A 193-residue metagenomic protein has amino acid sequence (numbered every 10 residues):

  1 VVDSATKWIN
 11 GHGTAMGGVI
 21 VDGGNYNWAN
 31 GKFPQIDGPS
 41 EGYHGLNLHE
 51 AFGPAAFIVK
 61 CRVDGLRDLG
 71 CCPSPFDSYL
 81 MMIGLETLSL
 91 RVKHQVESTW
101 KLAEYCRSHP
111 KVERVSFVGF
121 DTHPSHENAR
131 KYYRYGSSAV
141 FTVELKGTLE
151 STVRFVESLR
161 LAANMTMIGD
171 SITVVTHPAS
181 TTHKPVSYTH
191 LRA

Functional and structural regions predicted by a protein language model:
D3-T6: Short beta->alpha connector loops at strand-helix junctions that form conserved, small/polar/Pro-enriched
I9-V140, E144-V156, L161-V174: Active-site C-terminal subdomain of aminotransferase-like
T182-Y188: Short, low-order "capping/linker" segments at domain edges
T189-A193: Conserved small/polar residues in nucleotide/adenosyl-binding loops
